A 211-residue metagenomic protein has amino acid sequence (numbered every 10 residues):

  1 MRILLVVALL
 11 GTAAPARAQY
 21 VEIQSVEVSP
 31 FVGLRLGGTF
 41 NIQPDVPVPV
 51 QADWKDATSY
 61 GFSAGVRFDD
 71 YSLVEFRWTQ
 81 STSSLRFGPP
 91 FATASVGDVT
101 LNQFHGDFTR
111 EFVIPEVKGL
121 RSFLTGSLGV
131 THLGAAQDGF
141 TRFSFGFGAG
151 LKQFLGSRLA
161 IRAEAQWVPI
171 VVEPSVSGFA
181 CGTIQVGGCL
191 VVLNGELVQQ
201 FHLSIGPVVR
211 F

Functional and structural regions predicted by a protein language model:
M1-I23, F211: Cleavable N-terminal export/targeting peptides
A18-V66, W78, Q200-F211: Short glycine/proline- and aromatic-enriched beta-strand/turn motifs that initiate or cap beta-hairpins
Q19-Y20, S63-F145, Q153, S157 (+2 more regions): Gram-negative (and chloroplast) outer-membrane scaffold detector with strong preference for beta-barrel transmembrane
V26-E27, N102, W167, V171: Detector for outer-membrane/organellar transmembrane beta-barrel domains, recognizing the amphipathic beta-strand
P30-G38, F76-Q80, L124-V130, L151 (+1 more regions): Transmembrane beta-barrel strands of outer-membrane/channel proteins
T39-A52, F87-A94, V172-G195: Solvent-exposed loop segments that connect transmembrane elements
G156-F211: Predominantly the C-terminal beta-signal and adjacent terminal strand-loop region of outer-membrane beta-barrel
